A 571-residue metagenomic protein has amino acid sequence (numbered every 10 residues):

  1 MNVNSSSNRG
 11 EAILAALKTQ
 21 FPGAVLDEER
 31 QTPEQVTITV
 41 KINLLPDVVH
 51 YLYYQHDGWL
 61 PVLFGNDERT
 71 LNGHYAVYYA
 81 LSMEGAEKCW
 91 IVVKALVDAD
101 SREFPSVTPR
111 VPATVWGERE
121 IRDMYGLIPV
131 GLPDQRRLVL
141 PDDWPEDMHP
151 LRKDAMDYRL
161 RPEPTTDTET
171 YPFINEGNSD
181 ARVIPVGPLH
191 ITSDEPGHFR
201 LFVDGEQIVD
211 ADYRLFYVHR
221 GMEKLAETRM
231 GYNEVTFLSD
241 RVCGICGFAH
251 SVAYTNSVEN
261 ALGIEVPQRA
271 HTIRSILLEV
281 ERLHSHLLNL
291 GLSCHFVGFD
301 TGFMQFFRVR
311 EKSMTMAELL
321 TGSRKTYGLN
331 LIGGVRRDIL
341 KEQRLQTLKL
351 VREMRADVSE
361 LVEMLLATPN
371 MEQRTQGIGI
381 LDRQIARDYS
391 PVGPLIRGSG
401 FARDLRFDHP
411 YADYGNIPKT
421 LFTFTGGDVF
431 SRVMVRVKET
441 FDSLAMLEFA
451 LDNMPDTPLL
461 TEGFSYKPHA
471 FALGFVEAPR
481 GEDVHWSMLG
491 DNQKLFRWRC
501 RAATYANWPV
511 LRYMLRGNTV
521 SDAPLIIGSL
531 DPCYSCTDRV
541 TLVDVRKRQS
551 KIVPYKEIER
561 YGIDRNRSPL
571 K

Functional and structural regions predicted by a protein language model:
M1-D210, M371-Q373, R387, S443 (+1 more regions): Terminal low-complexity/charged segments
I42-L45, L138-K571: Metal/cofactor-centered catalytic core regions of large enzymes
